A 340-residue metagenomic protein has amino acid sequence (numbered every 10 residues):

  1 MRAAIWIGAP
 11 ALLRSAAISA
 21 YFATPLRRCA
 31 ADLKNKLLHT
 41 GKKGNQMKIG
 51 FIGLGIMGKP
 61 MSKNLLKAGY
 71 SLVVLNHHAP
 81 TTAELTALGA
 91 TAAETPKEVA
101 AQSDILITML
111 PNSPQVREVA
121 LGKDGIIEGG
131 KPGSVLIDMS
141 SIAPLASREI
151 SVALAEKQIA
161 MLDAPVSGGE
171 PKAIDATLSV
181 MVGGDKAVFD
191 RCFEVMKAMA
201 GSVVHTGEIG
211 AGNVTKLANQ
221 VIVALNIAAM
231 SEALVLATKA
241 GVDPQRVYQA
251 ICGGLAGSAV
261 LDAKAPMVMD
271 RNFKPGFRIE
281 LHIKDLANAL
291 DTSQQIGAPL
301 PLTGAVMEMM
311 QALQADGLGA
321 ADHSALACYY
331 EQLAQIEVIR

Functional and structural regions predicted by a protein language model:
R2-G8: Catalytic cores of alpha/beta
S19-L37: C-terminal helical cap(s) of enzyme catalytic domains, especially alpha/beta-barrels
H39-M109, S134, M139, E170 (+1 more regions): NAD(P)+-binding Rossmann beta1-loop-alpha1 motif at the extreme N-terminus of oxidoreductases
P96-M161: Rossmann-fold NAD(P) dinucleotide-binding segment
S141-Q220, A224: Rossmann-fold dinucleotide-binding core
D175-G183, V204, E208-A240, Q249-A263 (+2 more regions): Active-site-proximal catalytic alpha-helix in oxidoreductases
I209, N213, G257-S324, Y330: Interdomain hinge/lid region at the active-site interface of Rossmann-like NAD(P)-dependent oxidoreductases
